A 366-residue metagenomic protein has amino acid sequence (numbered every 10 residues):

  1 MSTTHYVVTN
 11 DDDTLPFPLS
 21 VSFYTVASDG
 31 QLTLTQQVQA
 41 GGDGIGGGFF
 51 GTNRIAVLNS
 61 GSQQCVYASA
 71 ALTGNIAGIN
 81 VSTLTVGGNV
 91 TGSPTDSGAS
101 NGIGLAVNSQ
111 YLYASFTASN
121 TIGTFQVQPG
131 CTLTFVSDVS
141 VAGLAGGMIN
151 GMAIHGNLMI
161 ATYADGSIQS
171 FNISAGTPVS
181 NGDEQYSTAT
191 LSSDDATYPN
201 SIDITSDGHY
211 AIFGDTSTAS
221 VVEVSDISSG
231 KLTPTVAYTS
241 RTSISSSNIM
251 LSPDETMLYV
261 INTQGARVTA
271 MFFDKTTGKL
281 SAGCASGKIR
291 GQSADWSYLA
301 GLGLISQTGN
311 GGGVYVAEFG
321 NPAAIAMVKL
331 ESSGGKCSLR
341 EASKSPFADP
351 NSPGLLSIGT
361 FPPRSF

Functional and structural regions predicted by a protein language model:
M1-T35: An edge-strand/N-cap motif at the start of beta-rich repeat modules
D12, V26, S69-L72, T117-A118 (+9 more regions): Short loop/turn segments immediately following the C-termini of beta-strands
F23-Q31, I79-G87, T124-T132, S170-S180 (+3 more regions): Short loop/turn segments immediately following beta-strands, especially the blade-tip and inter-blade linker loops
L32-G41, V86-T95, L133-V141, V179-T190 (+3 more regions): Beta-propeller fold detector
G41-G61, P94-S109, V141-G156, A189-G208 (+3 more regions): Beta-rich, blade/repeat-based domains predominating in secreted/periplasmic proteins but also intracellular
S115, N120-S229, P234: Solenoidal tandem-repeat scaffolds enriched in leucines and small polar residues
F319-F366: Blade-level signature of beta-propeller repeat domains, shared across WD40, Kelch, NHL, RCC1 and BNR/Asp-box propellers
